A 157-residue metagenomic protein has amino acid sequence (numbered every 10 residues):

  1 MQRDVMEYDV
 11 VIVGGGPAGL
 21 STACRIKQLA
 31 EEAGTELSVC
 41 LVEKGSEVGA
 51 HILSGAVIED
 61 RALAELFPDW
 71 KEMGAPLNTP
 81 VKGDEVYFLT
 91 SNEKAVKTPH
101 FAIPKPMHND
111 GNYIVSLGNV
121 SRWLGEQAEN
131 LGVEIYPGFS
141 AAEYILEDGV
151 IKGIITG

Functional and structural regions predicted by a protein language model:
M1-E7, E32: A short, basic/flexible loop-to-alpha-helix module at the beginning of a structural domain
V5-E7, I12, K152: Short, flexible loop/hinge motifs at secondary-structure junctions
M6, T35-L37, K82, P137: Residue-level signal for beta-strand positions within conserved beta-sheet cores that form or flank
V10-C40: N-terminal Rossmann-like FAD-binding beta1-loop-alpha1 element of flavoenzymes
G15-G16, K44, L117: Glycine-rich Rossmann-fold phosphate-binding loop(s) that bind the pyrophosphate of adenine dinucleotide cofactors
R25, A62-E65, W123: Alpha-helical scaffold segments in soluble metabolic enzymes
K44-E93: N-terminal FAD cofactor-binding segment of flavoenzymes
G74-G157: Feature captures the FAD/FMN-dependent oxidoreductase FAD-binding
